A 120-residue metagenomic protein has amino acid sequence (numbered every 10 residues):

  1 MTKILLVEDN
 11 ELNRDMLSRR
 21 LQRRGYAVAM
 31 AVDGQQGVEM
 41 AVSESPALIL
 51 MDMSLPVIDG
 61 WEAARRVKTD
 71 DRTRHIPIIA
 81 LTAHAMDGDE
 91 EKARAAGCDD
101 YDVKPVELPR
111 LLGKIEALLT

Functional and structural regions predicted by a protein language model:
E8: Conserved acidic carboxylate
D15-R23: Charged docking surfaces used in two-component/phosphorelay signaling
G25-V32, M40: Short hydrophobic/Thr-rich beta-strand motif most characteristic of the beta2 strand and flanking loop of CheY-like
E44-L50, L55: Active-site beta3 strand of CheY-like receiver
P56, R74, M86: The feature encodes the CheY-like receiver
V106-I115: C-terminal output helix
